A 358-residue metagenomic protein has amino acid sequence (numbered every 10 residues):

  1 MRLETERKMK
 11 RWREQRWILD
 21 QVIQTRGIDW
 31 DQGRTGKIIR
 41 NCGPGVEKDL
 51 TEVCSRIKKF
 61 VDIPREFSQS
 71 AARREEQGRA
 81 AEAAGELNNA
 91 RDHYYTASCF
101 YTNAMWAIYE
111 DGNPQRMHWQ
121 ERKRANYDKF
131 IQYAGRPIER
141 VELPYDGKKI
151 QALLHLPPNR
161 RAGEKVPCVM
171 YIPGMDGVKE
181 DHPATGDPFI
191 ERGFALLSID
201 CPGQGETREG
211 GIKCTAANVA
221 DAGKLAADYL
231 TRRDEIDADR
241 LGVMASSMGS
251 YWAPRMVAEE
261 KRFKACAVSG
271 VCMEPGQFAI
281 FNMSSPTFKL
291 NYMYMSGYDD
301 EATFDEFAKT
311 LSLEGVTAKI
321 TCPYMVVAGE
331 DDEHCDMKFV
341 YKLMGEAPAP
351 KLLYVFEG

Functional and structural regions predicted by a protein language model:
R65-F67, A71-R74, R116-E164: N-terminal cap/lid segment of alpha/beta-hydrolase-fold proteins
P158-F189: Short, surface-exposed "cap/lid" segments of acyl-processing enzymes
D181, P188, K213-D239, R255: Alpha/beta-hydrolase active-site loop
F189-E206: Conserved alpha/beta-hydrolase
D200, R240-G242, A265-A267: Residue in the alpha/beta-hydrolase core beta-strand immediately N-terminal to the catalytic nucleophile
A245-G249, A253: Gly/Ala-rich beta-loop-alpha elbow adjacent to hydrolase catalytic centers
P254-E306, C322, A328: Hydrolase active-site cap/lid region
E301-G358: Serine-hydrolase catalytic core
